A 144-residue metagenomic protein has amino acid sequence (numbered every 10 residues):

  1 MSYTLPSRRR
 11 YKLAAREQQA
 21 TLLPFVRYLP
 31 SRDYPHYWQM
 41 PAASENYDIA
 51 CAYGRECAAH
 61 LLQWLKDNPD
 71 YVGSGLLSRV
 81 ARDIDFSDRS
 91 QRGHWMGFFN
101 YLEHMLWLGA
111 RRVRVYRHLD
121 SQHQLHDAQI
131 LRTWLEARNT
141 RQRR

Functional and structural regions predicted by a protein language model:
M1-R144: Intrinsic-disorder/low-complexity detector
